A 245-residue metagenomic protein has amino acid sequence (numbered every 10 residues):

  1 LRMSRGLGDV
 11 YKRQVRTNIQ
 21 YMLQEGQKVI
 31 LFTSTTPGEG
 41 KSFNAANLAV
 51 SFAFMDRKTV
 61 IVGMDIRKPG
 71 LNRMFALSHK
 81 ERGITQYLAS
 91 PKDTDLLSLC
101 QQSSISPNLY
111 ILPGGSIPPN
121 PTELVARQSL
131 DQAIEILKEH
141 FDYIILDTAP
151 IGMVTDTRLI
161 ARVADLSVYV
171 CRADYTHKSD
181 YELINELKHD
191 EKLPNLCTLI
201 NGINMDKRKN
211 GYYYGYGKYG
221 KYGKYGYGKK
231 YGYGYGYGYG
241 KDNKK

Functional and structural regions predicted by a protein language model:
R2-K58, M64-G70, M74-E81, S90 (+3 more regions): Short boundary/hinge segments that flank catalytic cores
V15, F32, G63-D65, Y87 (+5 more regions): Residue-level signature of catalytic and energy-coupling elements of molecular machines, predominantly ATP/GTP-dependent
V29-L31, K58-V60, L109-I111, Y143-I145: Residue-level preference for the first positions of well-ordered beta-strands
I30-T33, P113-G115, Y169-V170: Short beta-strands and strand-loop turn motifs
T36, G115-S116, P150: A broadly conserved detector of short glycine/acidic/proline-rich loop/turn motifs that flank catalytic sites and bind
N47, Y110, R158: Active-site phosphate/pyrophosphate-handling residues
Q86-V125, Q132, I136: Conserved Walker-type P-loop NTP-binding/catalytic site
T122-K218: Conserved catalytic-core segment of NTP-binding enzymes
